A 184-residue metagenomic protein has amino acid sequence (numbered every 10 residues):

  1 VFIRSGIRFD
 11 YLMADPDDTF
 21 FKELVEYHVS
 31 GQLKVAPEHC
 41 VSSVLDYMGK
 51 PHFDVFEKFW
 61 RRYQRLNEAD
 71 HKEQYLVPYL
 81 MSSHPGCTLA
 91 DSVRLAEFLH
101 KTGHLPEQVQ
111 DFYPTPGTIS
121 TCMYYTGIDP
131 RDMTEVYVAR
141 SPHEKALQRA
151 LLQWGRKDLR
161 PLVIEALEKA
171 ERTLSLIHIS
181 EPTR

Functional and structural regions predicted by a protein language model:
V1-V77, M81-P85: Conserved SAM/AdoMet-binding glycine-rich loop
V35, L99, V109, E171: Hydrophobic, well-ordered secondary-structure elements that form the walls of internal hydrophobic environments
S83-G86, P116-I119: Short, conserved secondary-structure transition motifs
P85-H100: Catalytic cores of alpha/beta
E107-Y113: Glycine-rich phosphate-binding active-site loops on the catalytic face of alpha/beta enzymes
T121-I128: Terminal amphipathic helices with adjacent charged low-complexity linkers/tails
A139-E168: Eukaryotic low-complexity, mixed-charge intrinsically disordered interaction/regulatory segments enriched in acidic
I177-T183: Residue-level detector of conserved catalytic or cofactor/ligand-binding positions in enzyme active sites
